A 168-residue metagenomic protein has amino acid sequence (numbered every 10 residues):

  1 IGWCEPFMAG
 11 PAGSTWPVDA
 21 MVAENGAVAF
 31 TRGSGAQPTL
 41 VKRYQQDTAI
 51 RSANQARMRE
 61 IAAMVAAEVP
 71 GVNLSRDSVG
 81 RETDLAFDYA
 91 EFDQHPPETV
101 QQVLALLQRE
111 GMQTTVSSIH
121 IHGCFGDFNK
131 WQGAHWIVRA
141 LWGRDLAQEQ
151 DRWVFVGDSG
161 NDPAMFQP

Functional and structural regions predicted by a protein language model:
I1-D77: Active-site phosphate-binding/coordination module
E60-P168: Conserved acidic, metal-coordinating active-site core of Asp-based, Mg2+-dependent phosphoryl-transfer enzymes
